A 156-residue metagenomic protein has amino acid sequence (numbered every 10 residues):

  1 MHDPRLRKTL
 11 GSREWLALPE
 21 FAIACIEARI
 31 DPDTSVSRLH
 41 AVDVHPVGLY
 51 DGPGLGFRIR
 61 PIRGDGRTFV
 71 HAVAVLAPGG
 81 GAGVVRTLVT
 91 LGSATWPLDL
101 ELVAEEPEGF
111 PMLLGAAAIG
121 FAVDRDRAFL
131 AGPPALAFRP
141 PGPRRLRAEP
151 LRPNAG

Functional and structural regions predicted by a protein language model:
M1-G156: Pepsin/retropepsin-fold aspartyl endopeptidases
